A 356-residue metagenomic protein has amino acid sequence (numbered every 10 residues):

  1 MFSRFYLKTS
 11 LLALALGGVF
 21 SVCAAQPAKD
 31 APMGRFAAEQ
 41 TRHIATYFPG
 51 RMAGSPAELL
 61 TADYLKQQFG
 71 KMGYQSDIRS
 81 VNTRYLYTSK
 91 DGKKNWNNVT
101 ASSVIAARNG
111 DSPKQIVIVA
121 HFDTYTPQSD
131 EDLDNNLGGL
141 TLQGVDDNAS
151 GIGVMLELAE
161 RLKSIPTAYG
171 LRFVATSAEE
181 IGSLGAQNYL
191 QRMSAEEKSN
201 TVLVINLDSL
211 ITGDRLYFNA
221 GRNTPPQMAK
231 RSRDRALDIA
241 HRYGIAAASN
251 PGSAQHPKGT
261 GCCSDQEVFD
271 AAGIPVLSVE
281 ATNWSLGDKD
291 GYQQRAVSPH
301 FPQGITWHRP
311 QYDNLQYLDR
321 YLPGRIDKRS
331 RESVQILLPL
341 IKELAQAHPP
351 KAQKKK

Functional and structural regions predicted by a protein language model:
M1-L11: Bacterial N-terminal signal peptides that target proteins for export
S10-S21: Bacterial N-terminal signal peptides
P27-A31, A45-L59, K90-N95, L137-N148 (+5 more regions): Second-shell loop/turn segments in exported
F36-E39, H43, P56-S76, S150-E157 (+9 more regions): Extracytoplasmic/secreted proteins, especially bacterial periplasmic and envelope-associated proteins
H43-N109: A non-catalytic alpha/beta surface segment that caps or lines the substrate-entry region of metallo-dependent hydrolase
G50-R51, N82-L86, D111-S112, F122-T126 (+6 more regions): Solvent-exposed loop/turn segments at secondary-structure junctions within structured extracellular/periplasmic domains
S80, R215-K356: Active-site-adjacent substrate-binding region of metalloamidase/peptidase-like peptide-processing proteins
T100, G139-K230, Q266: Acidic/histidine-rich catalytic neighborhood of metal-dependent amide-processing enzymes
